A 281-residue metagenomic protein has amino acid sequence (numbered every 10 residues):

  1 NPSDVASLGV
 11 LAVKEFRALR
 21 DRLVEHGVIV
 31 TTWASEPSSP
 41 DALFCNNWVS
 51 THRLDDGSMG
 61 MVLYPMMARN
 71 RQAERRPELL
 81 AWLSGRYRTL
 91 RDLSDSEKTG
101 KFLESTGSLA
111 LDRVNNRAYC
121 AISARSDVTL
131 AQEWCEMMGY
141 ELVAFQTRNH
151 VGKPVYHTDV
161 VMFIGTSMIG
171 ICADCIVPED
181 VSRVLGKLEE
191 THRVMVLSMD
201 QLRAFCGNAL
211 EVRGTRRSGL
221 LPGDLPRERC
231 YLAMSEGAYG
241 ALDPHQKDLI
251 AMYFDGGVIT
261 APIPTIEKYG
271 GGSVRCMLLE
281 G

Functional and structural regions predicted by a protein language model:
N1-G281: The feature marks the mature, well-folded catalytic cores of soluble enzymes
